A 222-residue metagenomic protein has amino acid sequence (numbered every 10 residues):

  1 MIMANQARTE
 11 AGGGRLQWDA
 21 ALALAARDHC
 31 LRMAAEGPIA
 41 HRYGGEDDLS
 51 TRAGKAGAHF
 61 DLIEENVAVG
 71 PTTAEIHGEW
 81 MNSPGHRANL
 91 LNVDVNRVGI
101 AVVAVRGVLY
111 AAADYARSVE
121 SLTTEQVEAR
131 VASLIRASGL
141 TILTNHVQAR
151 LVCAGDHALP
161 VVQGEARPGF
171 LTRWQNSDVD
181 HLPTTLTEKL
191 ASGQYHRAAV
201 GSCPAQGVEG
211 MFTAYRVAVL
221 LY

Functional and structural regions predicted by a protein language model:
M1-Y222: Functional surface patches built around histidine and acidic residues
